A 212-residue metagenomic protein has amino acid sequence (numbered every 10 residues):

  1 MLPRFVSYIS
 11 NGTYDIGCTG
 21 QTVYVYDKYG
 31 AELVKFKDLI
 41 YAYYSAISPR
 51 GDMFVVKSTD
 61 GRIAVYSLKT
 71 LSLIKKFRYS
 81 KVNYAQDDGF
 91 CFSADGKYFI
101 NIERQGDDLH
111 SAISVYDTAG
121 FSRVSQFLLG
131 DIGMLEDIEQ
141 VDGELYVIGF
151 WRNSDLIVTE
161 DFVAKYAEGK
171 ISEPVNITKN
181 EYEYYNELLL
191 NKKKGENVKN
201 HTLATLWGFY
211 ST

Functional and structural regions predicted by a protein language model:
M1, A31-K37, S72-S80, S122-L128 (+1 more regions): A short beta-strand motif characteristic of beta-propeller blades
L2-Y8, I40-I47, N83-C91, D131-E139 (+1 more regions): Repeated scaffold domains used in trafficking and secretory/extracellular systems, primarily beta-propellers
S10-N11, P49-R50, A94-D95, Q140-D142: Residue-level detector of Asp-centered blade-edge/turn motifs that repeat once per structural unit in beta-propeller
C18-G20, S58, E103, G149-F150: Structural signature of WD-repeat beta-propellers
Q21-Y24, R62-A64, D108-S114, N153-A164: Structural motif
D27-Y29, L68-T70, T118-G120, A167-G169: Short loop/turn segments that connect beta-strands within beta-propeller blades
V147-G195, L206-F209: Blade-level signature of beta-propeller repeat domains, shared across WD40, Kelch, NHL, RCC1 and BNR/Asp-box propellers
